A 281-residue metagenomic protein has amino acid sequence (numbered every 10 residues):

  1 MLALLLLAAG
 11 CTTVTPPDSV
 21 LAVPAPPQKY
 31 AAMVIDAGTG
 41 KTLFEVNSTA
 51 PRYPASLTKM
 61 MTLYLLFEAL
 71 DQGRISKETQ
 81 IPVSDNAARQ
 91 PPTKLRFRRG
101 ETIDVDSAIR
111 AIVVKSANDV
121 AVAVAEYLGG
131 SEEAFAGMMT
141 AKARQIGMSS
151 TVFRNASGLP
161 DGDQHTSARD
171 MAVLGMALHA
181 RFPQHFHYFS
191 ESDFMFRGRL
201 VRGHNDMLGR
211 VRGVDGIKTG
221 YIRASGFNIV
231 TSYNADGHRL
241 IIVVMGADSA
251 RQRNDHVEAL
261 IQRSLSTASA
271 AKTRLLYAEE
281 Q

Functional and structural regions predicted by a protein language model:
M1-L4: Sec-dependent signal peptide recognition, specifically the positively charged N-region followed immediately by
L7-G10: C-terminal motif of bacterial Sec signal peptides marking the signal peptidase cleavage site
T12-T166, M176-H179: Active-site-adjacent loops and short helices of periplasmic peptidoglycan-processing enzymes
M148-V152, A156, P160-Q281: Domain-terminus/edge residues, biased toward the C-terminal soluble/receptor-binding domains of extracytoplasmic
